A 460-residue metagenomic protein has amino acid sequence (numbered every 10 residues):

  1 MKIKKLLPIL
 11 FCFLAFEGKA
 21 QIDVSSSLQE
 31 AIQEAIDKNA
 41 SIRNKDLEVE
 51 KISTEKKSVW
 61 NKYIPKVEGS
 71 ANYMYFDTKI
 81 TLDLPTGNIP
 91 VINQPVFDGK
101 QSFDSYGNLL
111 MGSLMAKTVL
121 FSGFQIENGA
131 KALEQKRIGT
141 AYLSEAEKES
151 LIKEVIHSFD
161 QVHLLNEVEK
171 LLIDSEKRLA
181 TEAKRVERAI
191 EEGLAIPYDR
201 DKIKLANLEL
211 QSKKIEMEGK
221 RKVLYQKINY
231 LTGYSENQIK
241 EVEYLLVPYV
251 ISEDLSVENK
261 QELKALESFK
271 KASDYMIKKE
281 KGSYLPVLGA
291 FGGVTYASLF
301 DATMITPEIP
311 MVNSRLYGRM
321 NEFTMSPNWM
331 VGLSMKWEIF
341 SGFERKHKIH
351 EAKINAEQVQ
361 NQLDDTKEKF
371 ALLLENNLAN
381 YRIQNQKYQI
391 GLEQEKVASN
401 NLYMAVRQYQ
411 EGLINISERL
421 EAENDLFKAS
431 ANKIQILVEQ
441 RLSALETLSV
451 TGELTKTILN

Functional and structural regions predicted by a protein language model:
M1-I32, I36-N39, L445, K456-N460: Bacterial Sec-dependent N-terminal signal peptides
A20-E68, N72, T78-K79, L194 (+5 more regions): Bacterial Sec-pathway N-terminal export signals of envelope proteins
Q21, E68, D77, T86 (+1 more regions): Acidic, low-complexity, intrinsically disordered peripheral segments
I22-H157, L288: Short flexible linkers and secondary-structure junctions
E30, T54, S144, S150-K264 (+3 more regions): Periplasmic alpha-helical coiled-coil/stalk elements that build and connect Gram-negative outer-membrane
R43-L47, W60, L120-K148, Y198 (+3 more regions): Sec/SRP-type N-terminal targeting helices
Y73-D77, L120, V294-S298, W337-S341 (+1 more regions): Transmembrane beta-strands of outer-membrane beta-barrel pores
S212-Y234, E395-E453: Short segments within alpha-helical structural elements
